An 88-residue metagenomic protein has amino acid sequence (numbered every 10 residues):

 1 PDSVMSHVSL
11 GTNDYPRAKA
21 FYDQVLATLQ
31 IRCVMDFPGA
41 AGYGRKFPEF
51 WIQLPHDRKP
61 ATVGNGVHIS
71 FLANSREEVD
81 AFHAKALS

Functional and structural regions predicted by a protein language model:
P1, L29, G42, H83-S88: Vicinal oxygen chelate
D2-S6: Extreme N-terminal starter segment of soluble prokaryotic enzymes
S9-F50: Core segments of cupin and vicinal oxygen chelate
T12-R17, F71-S88: Vicinal oxygen chelate
V34, A40-Y43, T62, L72 (+1 more regions): A structural feature recognizing the 12-helix transmembrane core of secondary solute carriers
G44-A81: Long, continuous compositionally biased terminal/linker segments
